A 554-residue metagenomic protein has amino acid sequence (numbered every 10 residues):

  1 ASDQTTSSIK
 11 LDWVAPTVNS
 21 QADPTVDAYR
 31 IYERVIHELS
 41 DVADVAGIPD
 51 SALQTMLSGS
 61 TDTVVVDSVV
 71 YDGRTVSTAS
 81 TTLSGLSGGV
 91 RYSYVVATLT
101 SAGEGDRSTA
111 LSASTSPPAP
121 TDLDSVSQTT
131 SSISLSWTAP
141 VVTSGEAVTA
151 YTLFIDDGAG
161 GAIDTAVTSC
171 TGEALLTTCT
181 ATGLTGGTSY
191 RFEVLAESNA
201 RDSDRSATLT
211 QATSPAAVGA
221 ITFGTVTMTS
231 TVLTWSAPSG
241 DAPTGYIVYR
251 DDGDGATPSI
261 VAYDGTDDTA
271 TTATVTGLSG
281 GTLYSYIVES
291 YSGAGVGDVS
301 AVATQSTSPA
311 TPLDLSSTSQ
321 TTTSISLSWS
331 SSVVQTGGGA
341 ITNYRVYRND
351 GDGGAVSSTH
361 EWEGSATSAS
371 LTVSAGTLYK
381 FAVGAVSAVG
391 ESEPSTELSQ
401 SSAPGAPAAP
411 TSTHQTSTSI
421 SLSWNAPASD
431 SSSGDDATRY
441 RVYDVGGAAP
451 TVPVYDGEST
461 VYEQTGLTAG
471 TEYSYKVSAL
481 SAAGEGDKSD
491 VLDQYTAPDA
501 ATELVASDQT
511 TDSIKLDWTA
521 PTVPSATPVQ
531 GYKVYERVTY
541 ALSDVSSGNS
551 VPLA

Functional and structural regions predicted by a protein language model:
A1, G73, G88, A97 (+26 more regions): Small side chains
A1-P24, G88, G103-E146, G186 (+7 more regions): Pro/Thr/Ser/Gly-rich low-complexity, intrinsically disordered linker/stalk tracts
I9, V18, V35, L39-V42 (+20 more regions): Hydrophobic-composition signal
K10, D23, D164, N199 (+8 more regions): Intrinsically disordered, low-complexity polyampholyte segments enriched for Lys and acidic residues
W13, Y29, Y94, W137 (+12 more regions): Conserved hydrophobic/aromatic "anchor" residues that stabilize well-ordered secondary structure elements
A15, E33-H37, T98-T100, A139 (+17 more regions): Residue-level signal for short segments within beta-strands and strand-turn junctions of well-structured beta-sheet
Y29-S87, Y151-T185, N199, R205 (+8 more regions): Recognizes extended acidic, P/S/T-rich segments that occur within or adjacent to Ig-like beta-sandwich modules
L83-A102, A181-A200, V275-A294, L371-G390 (+1 more regions): Beta-strand-rich modules
